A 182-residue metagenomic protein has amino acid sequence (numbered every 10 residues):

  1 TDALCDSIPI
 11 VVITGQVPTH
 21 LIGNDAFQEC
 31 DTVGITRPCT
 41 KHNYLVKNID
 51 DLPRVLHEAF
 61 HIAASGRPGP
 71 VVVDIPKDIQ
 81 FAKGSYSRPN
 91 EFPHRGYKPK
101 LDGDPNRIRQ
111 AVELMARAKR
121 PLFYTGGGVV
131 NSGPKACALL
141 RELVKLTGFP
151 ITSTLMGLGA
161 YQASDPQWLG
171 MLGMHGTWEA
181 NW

Functional and structural regions predicted by a protein language model:
T1-W182: N-terminal alpha/beta PP-like core and its mobile active-site loop of ThDP/TPP-dependent enzymes
